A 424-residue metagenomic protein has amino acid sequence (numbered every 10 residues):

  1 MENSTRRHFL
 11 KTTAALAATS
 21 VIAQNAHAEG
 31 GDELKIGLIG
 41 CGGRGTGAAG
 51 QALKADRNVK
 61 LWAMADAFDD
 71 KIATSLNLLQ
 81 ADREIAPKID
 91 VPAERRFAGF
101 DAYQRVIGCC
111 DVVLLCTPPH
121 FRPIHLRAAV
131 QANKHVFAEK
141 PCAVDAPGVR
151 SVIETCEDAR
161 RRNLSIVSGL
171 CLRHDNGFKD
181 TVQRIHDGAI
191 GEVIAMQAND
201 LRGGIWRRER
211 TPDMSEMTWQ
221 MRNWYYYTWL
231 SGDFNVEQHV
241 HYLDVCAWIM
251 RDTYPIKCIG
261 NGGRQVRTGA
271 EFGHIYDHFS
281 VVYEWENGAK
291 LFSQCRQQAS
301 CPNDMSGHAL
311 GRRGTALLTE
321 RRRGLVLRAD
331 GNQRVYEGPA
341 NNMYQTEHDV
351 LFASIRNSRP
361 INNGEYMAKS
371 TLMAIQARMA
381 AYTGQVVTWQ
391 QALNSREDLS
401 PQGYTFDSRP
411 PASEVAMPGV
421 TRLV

Functional and structural regions predicted by a protein language model:
M1-L16: N-terminal secretory signal peptides and thylakoid transit peptides that target proteins across membranes
T13-A86, C246, R422-V424: N-terminal Rossmann-like dinucleotide-binding module
A14-L16, G47, E237, H241-Y254 (+4 more regions): C-terminal helical cap and adjacent loop that interface with cofactors, partners, or active-site loops
G40-R44, R161-S168, L172-G273, Y283 (+5 more regions): Predominantly a Rossmann-like dinucleotide-binding segment in NAD(P)-dependent oxidoreductases
R83-L115: A structured beta-alpha segment of the ubiquitous adenosine-cofactor-binding alpha/beta core
V112, P123-H174, G188: Beta-strand-loop-alpha-helix segment that lines the small-molecule cofactor/substrate pocket of alpha/beta enzymes
T117-H120: N-terminal glycine-rich "phosphate-gripper" loop used for MgATP/nucleotide binding and carboxylate activation
